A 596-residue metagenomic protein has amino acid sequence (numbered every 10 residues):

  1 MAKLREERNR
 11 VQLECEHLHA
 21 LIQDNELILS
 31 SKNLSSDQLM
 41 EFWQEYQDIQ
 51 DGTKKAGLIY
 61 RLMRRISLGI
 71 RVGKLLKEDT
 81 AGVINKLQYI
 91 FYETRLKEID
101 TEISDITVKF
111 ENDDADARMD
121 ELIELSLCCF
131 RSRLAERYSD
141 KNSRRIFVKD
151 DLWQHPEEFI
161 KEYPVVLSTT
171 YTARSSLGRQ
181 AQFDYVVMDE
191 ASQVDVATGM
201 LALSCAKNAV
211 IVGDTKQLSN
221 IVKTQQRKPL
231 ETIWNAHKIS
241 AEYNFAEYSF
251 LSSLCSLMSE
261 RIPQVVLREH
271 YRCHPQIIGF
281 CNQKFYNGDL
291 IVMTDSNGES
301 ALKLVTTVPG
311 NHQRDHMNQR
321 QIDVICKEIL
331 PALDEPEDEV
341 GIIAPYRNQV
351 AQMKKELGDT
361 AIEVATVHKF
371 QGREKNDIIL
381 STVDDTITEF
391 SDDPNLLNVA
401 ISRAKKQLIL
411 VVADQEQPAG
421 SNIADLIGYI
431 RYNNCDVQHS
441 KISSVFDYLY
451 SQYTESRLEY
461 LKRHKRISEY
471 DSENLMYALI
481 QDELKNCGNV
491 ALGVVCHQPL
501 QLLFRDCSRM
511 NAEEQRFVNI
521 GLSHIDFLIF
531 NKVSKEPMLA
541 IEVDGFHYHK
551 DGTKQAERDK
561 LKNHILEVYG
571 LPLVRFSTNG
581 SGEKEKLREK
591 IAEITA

Functional and structural regions predicted by a protein language model:
M1-I66: Extended alpha-helical coiled-coil "stalk/arm" regions that act as elongated linkers or oligomerization scaffolds
M40-Q182: Conserved helicase NTPase catalytic core signature
A181-D195, V210: SF2 helicase catalytic motif II
A181-V187, R373-D385, V399, Q407-L410: A short beta-strand element within the Helicase C-terminal
V194-K238: Signature of the SF2 helicase/ATPase Hel1-core->accessory helical subdomain module
Q225-V265, I387-G488: Helicase C-terminal subdomain and adjacent C-terminal extension
F285-E356, E363: Conserved helicase/translocase motor-coupling segment
I442-A596: Nucleic-acid endo/exonuclease domains
